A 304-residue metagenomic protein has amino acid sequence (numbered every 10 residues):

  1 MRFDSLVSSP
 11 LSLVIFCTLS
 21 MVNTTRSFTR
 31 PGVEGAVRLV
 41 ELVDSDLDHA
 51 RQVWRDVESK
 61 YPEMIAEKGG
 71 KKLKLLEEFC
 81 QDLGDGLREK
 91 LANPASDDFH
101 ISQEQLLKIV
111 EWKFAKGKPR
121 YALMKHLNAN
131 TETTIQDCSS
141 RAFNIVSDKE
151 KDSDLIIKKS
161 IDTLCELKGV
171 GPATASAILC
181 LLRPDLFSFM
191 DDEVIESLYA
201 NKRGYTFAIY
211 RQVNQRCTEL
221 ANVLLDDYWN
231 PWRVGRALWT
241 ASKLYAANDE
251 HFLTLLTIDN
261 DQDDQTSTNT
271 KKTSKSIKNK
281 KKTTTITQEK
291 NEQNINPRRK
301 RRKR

Functional and structural regions predicted by a protein language model:
V7-S20: Cleavable N-terminal signal peptides of Sec/SRP-targeted secreted and luminal proteins
M21-N93, E104, F187-R304: C-terminal accessory module of base-excision DNA glycosylases/AP lyases that mediates lesion recognition and DNA
V57-S59, I65-T163: Long, highly charged, low-complexity intrinsically disordered interaction regions that mediate electrostatic DNA/RNA
I109-K113, I178, V234-L238: Short alpha-helical scaffolding segments that buttress acidic/His motifs in well-ordered protein cores
A175-L181: Short hydrophobic alpha-helical segments that form membrane-spanning helices or hydrophobic packing faces of helical
L181-F187: Catalytic Zn2+-binding segment of zinc metalloproteases
